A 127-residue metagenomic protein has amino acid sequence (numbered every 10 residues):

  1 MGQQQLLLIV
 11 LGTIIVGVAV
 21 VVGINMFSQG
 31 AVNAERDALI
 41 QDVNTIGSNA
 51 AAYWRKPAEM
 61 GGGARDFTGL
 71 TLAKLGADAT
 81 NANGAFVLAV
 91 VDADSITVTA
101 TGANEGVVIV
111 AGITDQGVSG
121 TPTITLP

Functional and structural regions predicted by a protein language model:
Q4-V10, I14-V32: C-terminal juxtamembrane segment of a hydrophobic transmembrane alpha-helix
Q5, T45-S48: Membrane-embedded alpha-helical bundles that form the substrate/pore pathway in multi-pass transport systems
V22-V43, P57: Aliphatic-rich helix starts adjacent to a transmembrane/signal segment
N25, S48, A52-R55: Regular, well-ordered alpha-helical segments
R55-P127: Periplasmic/extracellular, small/polar-rich flexible segments of pilin-like filament-forming proteins
